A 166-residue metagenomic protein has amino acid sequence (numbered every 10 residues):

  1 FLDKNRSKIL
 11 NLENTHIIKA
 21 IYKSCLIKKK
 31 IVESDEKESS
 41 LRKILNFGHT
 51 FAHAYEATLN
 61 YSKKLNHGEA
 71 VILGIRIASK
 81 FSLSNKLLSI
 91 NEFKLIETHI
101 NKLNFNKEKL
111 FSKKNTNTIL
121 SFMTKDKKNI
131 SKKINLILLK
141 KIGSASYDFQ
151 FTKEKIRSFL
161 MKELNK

Functional and structural regions predicted by a protein language model:
F1-L45: Carboxylate- and glycine-rich phosphate/diphosphate-binding segment that chelates Mg2+/Mn2+
H16, E36-I44, L65, L88-F93 (+1 more regions): Flexible, glycine/charged-enriched surface loops at secondary-structure junctions
F47, F51-Y55: Active-site His/Glu-centered metal-binding helix of metallohydrolases
H49, I75, I142: Residue-level signal for inorganic ion chemistry
A54-K63: Catalytic Zn2+-binding segment of zinc metalloproteases
A57, R76-S84: Short glycine/serine- and small hydrophobic-enriched flexible loop segments
G68-I77: Small-residue-rich helix-loop
L87-K166: C-terminal charged capping/lid subdomain of soluble metabolic enzymes
